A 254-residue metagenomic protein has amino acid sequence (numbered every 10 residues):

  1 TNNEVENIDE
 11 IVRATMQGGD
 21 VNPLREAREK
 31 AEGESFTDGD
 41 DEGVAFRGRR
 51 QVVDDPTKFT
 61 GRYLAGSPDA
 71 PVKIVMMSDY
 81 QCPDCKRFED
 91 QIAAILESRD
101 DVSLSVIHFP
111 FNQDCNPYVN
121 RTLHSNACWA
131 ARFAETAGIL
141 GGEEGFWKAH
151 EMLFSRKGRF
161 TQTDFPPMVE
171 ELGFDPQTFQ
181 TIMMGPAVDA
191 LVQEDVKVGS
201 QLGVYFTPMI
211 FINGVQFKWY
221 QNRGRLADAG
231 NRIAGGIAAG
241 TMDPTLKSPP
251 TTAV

Functional and structural regions predicted by a protein language model:
T1-D55, V72, M76-S78, D90-L96 (+1 more regions): C-terminal cap of thioredoxin/glutaredoxin-like
T57-L64: A short, compositionally biased domain-edge/stem linker segment
L64-A65, F160: Short clusters of hydrophobic/aromatic residues that line enzyme substrate/ligand-binding pockets
A65-G66, G141-E143, Q201-L202: Surface-exposed acidic, glycine-flexible loop patches that form ligand/cofactor-binding and adhesion interfaces
S67-C82, S103-S105: Short active-site neighborhood of thiol/selenol oxidoreductases, capturing the structured segment around
V75, K86-E170, G236, G240-T251: Structural alpha/beta surface segment adjacent to cysteine/selenocysteine redox centers across thiol/disulfide enzymes
Y80-P83, F109-D114, S155-F160, V188 (+2 more regions): Solvent-exposed loop/turn segments at secondary-structure junctions within structured extracellular/periplasmic domains
P83-K86, F211: Short, surface-exposed helix/turn micro-motifs that flank interaction/cofactor sites
